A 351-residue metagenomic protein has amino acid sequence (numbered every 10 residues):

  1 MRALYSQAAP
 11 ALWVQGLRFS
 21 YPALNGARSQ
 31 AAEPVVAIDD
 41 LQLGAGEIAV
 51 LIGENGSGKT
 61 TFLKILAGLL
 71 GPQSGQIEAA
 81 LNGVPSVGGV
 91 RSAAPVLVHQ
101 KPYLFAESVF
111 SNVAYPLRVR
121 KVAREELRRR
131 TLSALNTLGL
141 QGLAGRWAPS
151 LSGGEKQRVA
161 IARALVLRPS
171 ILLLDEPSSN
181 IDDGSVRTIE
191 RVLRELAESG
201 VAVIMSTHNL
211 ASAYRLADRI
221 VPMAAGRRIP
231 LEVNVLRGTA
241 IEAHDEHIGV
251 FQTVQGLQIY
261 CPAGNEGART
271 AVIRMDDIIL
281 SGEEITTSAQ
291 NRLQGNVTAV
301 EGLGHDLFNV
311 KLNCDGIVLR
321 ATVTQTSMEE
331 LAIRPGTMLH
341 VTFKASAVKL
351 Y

Functional and structural regions predicted by a protein language model:
I52-E54: The feature captures the beta-strand-to-loop junction immediately N-terminal to the Walker
A67: Helix-to-loop junction immediately C-terminal to a conserved catalytic motif
E125-L143: Conserved ABC ATPase "signature" region
W147-L151, E155: Conserved ABC ATPase signature
I161: Hydrophobic anchor residue at the start of the ABC signature
L172-E176: Catalytic Walker B motif of ABC-type/P-loop ATPase nucleotide-binding domains
Q255-E301, Q325-Y351: Glycine/charge-rich catalytic "coupling/switch" loops of P-loop NTPases
